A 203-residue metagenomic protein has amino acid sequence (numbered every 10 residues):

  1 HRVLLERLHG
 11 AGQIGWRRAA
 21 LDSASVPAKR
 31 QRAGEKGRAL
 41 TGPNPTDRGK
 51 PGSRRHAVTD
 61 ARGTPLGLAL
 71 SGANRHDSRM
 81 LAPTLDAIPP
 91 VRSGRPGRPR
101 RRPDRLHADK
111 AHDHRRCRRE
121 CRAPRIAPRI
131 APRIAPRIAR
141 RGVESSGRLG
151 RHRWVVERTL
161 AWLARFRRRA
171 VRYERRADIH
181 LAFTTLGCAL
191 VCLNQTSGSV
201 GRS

Functional and structural regions predicted by a protein language model:
H1-S203: Short alpha-helical elements
